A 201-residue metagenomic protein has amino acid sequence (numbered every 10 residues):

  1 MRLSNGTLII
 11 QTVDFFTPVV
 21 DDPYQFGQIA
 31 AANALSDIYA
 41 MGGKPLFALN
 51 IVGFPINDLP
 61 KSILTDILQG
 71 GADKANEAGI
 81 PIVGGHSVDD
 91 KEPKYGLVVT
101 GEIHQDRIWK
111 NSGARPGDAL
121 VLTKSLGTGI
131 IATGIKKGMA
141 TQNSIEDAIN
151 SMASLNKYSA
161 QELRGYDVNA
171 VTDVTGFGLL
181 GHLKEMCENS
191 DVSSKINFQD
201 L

Functional and structural regions predicted by a protein language model:
M1-L201: Helix-biased detector of long, well-ordered alpha-helical tracts
